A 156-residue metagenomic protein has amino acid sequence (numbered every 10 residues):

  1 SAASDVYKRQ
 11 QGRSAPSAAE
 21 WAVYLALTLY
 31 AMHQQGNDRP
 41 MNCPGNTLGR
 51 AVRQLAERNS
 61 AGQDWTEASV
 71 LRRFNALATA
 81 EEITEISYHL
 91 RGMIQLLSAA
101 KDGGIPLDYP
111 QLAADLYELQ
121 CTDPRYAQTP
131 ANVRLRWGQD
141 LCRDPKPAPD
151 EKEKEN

Functional and structural regions predicted by a protein language model:
A2-Y7: Short, small-residue-biased leader/transition segments that mark boundaries at the very start of proteins
K8-A15, R58-A68, A100-L107, P147-K154: Intrinsically disordered, low-complexity coil segments
K8-Q54: Aromatic- and glycine-enriched beta-alpha-beta binding-site module
A19, P44, G62, T66 (+2 more regions): Short, well-structured alpha-helical patches and their helix-loop capping segments that border functional surfaces
L25, N46, R50, R72 (+2 more regions): Generic structural signal for well-ordered, non-membrane alpha-helices
Y30-G36, V52-N59, F74-E81, M93-A100 (+1 more regions): Generic structural signal for hydrophobic core residues of well-folded globular domains
N46-R72: Compact, glycine/acidic-enriched structural inserts
A80-N156: Elongated scaffolding segments in large macromolecular assemblies, built predominantly from amphipathic alpha-helices
